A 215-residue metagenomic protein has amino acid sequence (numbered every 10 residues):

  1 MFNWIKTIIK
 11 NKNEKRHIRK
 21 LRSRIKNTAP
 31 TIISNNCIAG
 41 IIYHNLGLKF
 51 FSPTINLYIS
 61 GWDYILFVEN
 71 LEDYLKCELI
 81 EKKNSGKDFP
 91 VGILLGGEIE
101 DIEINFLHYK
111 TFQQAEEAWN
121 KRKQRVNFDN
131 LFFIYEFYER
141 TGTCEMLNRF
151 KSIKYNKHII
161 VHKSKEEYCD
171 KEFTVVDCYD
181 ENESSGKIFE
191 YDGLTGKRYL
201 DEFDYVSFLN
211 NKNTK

Functional and structural regions predicted by a protein language model:
M1-N27: Membrane-proximal basic amphipathic "stem/tether" segments
P30-T31, N130-I134: Structural motif
I33-S85: Adenosine ribonucleotide-centric catalytic and binding domains
S34-N36, Y109-K110, I134-E139, V161-S164: Structural motif
F50, W62, N127-F128, L147-V175: Structural alpha-beta junctions
D88-Q114, F128-N130: Acidic/glycine-enriched edge-of-secondary-structure segments
K121, T143-R149: A short acidic, amphipathic alpha-helical/loop segment
H162-K215: Polybasic, proline/glycine-rich intrinsically disordered low-complexity segments
